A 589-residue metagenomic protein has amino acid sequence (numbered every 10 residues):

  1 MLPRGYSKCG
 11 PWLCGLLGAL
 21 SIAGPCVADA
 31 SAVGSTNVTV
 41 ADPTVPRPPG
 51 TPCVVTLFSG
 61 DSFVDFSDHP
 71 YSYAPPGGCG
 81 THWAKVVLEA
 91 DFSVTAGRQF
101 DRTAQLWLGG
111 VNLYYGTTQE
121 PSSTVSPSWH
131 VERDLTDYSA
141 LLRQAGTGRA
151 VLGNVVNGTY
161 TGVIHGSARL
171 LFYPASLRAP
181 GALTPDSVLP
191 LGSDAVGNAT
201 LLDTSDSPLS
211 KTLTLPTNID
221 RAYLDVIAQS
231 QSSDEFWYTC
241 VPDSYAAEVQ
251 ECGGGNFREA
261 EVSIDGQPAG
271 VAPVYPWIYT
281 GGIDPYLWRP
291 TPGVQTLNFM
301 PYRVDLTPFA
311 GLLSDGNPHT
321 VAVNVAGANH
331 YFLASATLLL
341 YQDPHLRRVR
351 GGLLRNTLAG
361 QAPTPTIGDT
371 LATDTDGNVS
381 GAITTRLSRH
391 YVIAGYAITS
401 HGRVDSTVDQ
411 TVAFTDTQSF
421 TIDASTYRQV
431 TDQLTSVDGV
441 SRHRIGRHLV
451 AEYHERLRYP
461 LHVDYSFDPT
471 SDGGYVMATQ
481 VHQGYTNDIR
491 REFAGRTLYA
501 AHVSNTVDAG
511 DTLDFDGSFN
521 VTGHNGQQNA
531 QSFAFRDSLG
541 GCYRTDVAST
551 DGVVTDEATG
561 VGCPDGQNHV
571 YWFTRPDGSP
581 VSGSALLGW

Functional and structural regions predicted by a protein language model:
L2-C14: Bacterial N-terminal signal peptides that target proteins for export
W12-G24: Bacterial N-terminal signal peptides
D29-P70, A74-G80, D91-S187, G197 (+3 more regions): Beta-strand-rich ligand-recognition modules
G78-V87, L215-Y223, D234: Extended extracellular/luminal ectodomain segments enriched in beta-structured repeat modules
A182-D206, L213, L346-F414: Compositionally biased low-complexity segments at domain edges in trafficked proteins and select soluble regulators
D203, S207-L209, S232-C240: A short secondary-structure junction signal
S205, P216, G254: Short, contiguous, pocket-lining structural segments that sit at or immediately flank catalytic/ligand-binding sites
